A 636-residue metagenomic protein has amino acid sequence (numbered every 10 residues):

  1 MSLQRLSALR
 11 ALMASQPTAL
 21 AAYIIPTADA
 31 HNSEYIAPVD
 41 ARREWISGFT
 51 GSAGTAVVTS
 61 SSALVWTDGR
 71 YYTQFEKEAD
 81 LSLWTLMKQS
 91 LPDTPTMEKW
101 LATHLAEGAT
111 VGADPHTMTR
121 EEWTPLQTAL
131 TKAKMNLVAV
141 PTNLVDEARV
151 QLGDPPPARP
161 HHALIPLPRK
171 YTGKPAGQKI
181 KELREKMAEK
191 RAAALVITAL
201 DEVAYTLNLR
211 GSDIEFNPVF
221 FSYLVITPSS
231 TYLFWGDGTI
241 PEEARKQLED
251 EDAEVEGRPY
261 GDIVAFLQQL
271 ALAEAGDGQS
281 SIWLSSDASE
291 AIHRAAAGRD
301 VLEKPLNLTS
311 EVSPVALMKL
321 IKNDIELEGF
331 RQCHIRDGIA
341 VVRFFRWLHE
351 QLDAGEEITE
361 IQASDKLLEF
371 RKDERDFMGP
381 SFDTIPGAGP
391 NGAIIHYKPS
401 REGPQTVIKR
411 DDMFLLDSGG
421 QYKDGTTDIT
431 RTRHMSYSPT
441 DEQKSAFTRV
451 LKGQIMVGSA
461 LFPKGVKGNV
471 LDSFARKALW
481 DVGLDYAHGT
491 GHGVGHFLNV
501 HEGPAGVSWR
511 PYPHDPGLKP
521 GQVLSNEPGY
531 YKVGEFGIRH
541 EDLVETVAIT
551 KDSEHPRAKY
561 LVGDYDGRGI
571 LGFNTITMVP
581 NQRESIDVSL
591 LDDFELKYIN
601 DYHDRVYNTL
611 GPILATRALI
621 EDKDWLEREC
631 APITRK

Functional and structural regions predicted by a protein language model:
M1-K636: Active-site neighborhoods and metal-handling regions in enzymes and metal-associated proteins
